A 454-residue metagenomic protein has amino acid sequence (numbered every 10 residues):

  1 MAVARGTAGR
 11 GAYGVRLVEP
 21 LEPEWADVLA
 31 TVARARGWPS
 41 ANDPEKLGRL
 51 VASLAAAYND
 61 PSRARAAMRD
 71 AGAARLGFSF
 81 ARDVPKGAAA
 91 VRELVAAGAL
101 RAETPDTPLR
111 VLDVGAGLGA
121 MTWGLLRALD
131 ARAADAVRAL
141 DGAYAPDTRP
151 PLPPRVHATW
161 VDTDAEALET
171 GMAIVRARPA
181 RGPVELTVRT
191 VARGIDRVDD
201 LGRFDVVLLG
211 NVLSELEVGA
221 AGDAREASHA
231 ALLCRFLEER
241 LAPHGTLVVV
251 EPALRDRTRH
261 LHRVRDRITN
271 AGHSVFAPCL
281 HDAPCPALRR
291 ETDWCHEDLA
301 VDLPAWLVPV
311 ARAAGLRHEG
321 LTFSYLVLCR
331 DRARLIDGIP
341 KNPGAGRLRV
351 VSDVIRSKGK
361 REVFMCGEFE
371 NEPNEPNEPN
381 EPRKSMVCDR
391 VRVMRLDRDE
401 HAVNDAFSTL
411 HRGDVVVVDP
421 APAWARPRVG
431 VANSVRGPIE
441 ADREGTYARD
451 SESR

Functional and structural regions predicted by a protein language model:
A2-R63: N-terminal auxiliary segments of SAM/dcSAM-dependent transferases
R65-G98: Class I SAM-dependent methyltransferase Rossmann-like catalytic core, especially the SAM/SAH-binding loop
L118-A134, D147-P151: Conserved SAM-binding loop of SAM-dependent methyltransferases across substrates and taxa, primarily the Class I
E169-D199: S-adenosyl-L-methionine
D205-E226: A short SAM/SAH-binding and catalytic strip from SAM-dependent methyltransferases
A227-H244: A short glycine-rich, Lys/Arg-flanked "PGG" loop and its adjoining helix->strand segment in the class I
P243-E251: Conserved beta-strand signature within the Rossmann-like core of class I S-adenosyl-L-methionine
L307-R454: C-terminal lobe and adjacent flexible extensions of AdoMet/dcAdoMet transferase-like proteins
